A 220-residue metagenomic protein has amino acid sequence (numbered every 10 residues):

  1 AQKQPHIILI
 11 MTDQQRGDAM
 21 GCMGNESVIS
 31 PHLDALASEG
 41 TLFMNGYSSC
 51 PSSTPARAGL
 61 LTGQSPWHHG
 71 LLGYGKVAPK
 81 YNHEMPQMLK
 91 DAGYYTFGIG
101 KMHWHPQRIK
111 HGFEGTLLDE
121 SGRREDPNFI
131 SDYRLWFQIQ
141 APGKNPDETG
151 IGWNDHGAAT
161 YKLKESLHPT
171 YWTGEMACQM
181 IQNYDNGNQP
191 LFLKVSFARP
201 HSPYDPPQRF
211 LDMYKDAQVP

Functional and structural regions predicted by a protein language model:
A1-P220: Formylglycine-dependent sulfatase
